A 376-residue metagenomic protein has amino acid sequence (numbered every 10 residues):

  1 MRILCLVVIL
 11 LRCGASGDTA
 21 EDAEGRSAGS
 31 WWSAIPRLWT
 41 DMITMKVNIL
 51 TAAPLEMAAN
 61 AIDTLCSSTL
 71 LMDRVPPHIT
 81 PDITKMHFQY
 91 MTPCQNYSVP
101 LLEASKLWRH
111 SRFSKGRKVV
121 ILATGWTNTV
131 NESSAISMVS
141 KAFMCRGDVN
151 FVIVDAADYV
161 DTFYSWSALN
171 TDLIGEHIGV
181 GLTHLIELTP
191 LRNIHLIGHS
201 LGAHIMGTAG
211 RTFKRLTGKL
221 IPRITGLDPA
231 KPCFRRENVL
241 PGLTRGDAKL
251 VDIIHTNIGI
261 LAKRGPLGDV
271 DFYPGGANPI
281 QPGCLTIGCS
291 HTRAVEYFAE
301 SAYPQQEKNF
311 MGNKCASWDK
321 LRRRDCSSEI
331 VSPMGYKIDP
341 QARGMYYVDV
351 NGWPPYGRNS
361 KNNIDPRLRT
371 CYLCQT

Functional and structural regions predicted by a protein language model:
R2-I153, Y159-N170, G179-L191, T217-K219 (+3 more regions): Flexible, membrane-associating and regulatory peripheral segments of lipid-active enzymes
A123-T127, H199, D228: The conserved beta1-alpha1 loop
L188-S200: Alpha/beta-hydrolase fold nucleophile elbow
I197-A209: Glycine-rich nucleophile elbow surrounding the catalytic serine of serine-hydrolase chemistry
T208-G210, I224, A262: Tubulin/FtsZ superfamily GTPase core signature
P222-C233, H255-I258, A277: Active-site nucleophile loop of the alpha/beta-hydrolase fold
